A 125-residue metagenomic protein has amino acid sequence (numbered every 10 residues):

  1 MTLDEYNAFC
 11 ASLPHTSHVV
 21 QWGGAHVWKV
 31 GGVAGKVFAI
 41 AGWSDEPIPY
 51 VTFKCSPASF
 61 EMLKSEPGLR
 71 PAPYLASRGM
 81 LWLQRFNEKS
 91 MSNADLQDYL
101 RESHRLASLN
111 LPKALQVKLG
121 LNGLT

Functional and structural regions predicted by a protein language model:
M1-T125: Charge-dense, helix-prone N-terminal extensions
